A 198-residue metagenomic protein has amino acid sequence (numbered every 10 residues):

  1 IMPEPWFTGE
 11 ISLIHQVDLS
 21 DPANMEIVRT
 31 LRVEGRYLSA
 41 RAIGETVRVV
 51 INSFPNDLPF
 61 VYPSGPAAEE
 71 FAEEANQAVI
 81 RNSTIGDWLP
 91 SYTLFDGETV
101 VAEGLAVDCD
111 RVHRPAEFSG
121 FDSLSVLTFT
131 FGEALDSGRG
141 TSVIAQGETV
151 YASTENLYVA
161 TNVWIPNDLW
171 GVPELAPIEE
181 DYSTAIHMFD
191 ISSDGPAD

Functional and structural regions predicted by a protein language model:
I1-D198: Beta-sheet-rich non-transmembrane sensory/scaffold domains
